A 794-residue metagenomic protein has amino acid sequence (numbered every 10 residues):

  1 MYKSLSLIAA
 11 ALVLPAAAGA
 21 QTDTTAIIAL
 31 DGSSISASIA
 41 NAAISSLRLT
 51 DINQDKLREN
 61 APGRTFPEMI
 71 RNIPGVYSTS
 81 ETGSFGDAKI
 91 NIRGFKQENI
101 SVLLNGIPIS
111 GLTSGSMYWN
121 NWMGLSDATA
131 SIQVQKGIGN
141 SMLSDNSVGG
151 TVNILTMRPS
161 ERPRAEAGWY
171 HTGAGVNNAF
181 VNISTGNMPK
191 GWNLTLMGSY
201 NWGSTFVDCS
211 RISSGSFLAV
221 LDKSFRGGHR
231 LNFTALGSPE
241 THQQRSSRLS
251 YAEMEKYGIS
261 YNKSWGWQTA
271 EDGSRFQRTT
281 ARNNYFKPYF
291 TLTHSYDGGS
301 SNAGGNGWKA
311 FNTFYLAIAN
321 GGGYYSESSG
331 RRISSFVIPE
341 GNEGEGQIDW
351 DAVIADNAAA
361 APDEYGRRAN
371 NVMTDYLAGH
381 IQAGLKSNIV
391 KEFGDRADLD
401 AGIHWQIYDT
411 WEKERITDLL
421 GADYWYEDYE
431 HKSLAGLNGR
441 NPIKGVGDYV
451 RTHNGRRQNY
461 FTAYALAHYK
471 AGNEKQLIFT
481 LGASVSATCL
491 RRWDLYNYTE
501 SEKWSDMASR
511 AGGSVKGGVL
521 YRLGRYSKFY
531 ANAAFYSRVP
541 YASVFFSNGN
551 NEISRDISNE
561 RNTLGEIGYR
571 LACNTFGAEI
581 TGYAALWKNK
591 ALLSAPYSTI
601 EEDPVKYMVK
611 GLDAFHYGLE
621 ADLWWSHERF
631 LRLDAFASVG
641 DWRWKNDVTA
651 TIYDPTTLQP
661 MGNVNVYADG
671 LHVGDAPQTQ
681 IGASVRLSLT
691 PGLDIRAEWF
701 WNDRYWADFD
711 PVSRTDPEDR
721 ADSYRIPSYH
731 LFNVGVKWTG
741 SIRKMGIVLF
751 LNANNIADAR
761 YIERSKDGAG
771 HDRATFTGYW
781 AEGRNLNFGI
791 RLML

Functional and structural regions predicted by a protein language model:
I27-A61, K89: N-terminal periplasmic "start-of-domain" segments of outer-membrane beta-barrel proteins
P67-P108, G124, A130: Extracytoplasmic beta-strand/coil segments of soluble accessory domains associated with Gram-negative outer-membrane
K89, P108-K136, L155-M157: Short acidic/polar hinge/loop motifs at secondary-structure boundaries that mediate gating or recognition
G139-S141, T151-N187, G198-D208, E698: Short strand-turn segments of transmembrane beta-barrel domains in outer membranes, especially the first one or two
D222, R230-T291, Y324-T374, L434-K444 (+1 more regions): Acidic/polar loop-and-plug regions of large Gram-negative outer-membrane beta-barrel proteins
D395, N473-E474, G582-L586, Y607-V712 (+1 more regions): Gram-negative outer-membrane beta-barrel transporters
A487-Y496, M507, Y521-E566, G577 (+5 more regions): Surface-exposed extracellular loop regions of Gram-negative outer-membrane beta-barrel proteins, predominantly
Y583, G692, W701-V712, W738-L794: C-terminal beta-signal and adjacent terminal beta-strands/loops of Gram-negative outer-membrane beta-barrel proteins
